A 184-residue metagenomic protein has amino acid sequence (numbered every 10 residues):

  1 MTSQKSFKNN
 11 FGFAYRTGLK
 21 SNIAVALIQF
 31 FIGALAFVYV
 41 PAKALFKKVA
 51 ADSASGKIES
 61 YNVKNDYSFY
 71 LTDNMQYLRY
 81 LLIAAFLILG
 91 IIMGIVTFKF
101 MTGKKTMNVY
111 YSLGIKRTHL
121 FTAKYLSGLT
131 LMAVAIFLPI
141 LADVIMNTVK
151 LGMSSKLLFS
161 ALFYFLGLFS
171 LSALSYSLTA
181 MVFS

Functional and structural regions predicted by a protein language model:
M1-F30: Aromatic- and glycine-rich beta-strand/loop motifs that create alpha-glucan
K20-A51, Y80-I92: Hydrophobic alpha-helical transmembrane segments of multi-pass membrane transport/permease proteins
V38-S55, I140-K150: Membrane-helix interface motif
V49-N74: Perimembrane loop-to-helix junctions flanking transmembrane segments
F69-Q76, S127-S184: Secretory targeting signals
Y77-T106, R117: Long, hydrophobic alpha-helical segments
M107-Y111: Intracellular coupling helices
K116-G128: Membrane-interface alpha-helices at helix entry/exit sites of multi-pass transporters
